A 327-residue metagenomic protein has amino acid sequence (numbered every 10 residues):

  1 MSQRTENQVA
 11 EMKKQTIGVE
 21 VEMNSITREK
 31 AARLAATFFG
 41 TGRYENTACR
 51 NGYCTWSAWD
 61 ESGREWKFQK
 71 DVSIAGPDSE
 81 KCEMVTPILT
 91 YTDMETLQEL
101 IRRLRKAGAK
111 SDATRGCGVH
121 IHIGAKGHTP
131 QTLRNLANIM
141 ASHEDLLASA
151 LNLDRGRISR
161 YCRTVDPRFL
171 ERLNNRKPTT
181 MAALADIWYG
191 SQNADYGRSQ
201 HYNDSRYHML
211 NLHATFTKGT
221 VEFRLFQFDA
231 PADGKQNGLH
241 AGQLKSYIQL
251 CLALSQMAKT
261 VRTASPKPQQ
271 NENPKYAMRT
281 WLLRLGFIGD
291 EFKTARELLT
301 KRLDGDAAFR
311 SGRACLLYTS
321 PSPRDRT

Functional and structural regions predicted by a protein language model:
S2-K275, R279, R284, G289-R302 (+1 more regions): Phosphate/nucleotide-binding catalytic core
Y318-T327: Conserved small/polar residues in nucleotide/adenosyl-binding loops
